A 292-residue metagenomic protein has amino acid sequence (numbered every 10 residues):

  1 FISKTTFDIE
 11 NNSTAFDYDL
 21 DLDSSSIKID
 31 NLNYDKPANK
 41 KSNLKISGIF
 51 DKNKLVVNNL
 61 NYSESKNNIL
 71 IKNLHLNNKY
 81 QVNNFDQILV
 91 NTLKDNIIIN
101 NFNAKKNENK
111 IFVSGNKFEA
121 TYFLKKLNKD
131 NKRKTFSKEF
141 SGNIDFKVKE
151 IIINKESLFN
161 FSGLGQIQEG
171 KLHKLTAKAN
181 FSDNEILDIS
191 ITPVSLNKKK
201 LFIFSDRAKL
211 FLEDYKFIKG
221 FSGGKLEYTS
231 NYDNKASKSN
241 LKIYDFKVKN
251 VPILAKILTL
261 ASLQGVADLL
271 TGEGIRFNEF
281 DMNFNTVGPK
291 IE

Functional and structural regions predicted by a protein language model:
F1-E292: Membrane-proximal interfacial segments on either side of biological membranes
